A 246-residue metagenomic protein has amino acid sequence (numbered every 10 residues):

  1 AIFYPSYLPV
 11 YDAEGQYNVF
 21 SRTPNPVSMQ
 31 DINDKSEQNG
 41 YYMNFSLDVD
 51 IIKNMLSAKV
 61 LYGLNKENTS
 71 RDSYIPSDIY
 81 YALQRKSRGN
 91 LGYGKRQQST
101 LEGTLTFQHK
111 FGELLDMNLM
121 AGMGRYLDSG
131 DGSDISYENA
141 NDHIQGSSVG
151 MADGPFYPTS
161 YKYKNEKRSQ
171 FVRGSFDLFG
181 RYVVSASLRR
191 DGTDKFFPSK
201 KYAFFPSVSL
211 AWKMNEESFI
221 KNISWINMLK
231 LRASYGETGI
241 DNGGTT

Functional and structural regions predicted by a protein language model:
A1-Y42, K59, G63-R168, K195-F197 (+1 more regions): Surface-exposed loop/interface segments of Gram-negative outer-membrane beta-barrel transport/assembly proteins
M43-F45, G103-L105, L119, V172 (+2 more regions): Membrane-embedded beta-strands of outer-membrane beta-barrel proteins, especially the hydrophobic/small aromatic
L47-I51, F107-H109, F176-L178, A186 (+3 more regions): Residue-level signature of outer-membrane beta-barrel architecture
V49-G63: A conserved hydrophobic secondary-structure block that centers on an alpha-helix together with its immediately flanking
R168-L178: Structured alpha-helical segments in the cores of large, soluble enzyme domains
V184-T193: Transmembrane beta-strand segments that form the barrel wall of outer-membrane beta-barrel proteins
R189, S207, K230-R232: Short, cationic motifs built from Arg/Lys/His that form the positively charged side of catalytic pockets
K201-A211: Short secondary-structure subsegments characteristic of cysteine-rich extracellular domains
